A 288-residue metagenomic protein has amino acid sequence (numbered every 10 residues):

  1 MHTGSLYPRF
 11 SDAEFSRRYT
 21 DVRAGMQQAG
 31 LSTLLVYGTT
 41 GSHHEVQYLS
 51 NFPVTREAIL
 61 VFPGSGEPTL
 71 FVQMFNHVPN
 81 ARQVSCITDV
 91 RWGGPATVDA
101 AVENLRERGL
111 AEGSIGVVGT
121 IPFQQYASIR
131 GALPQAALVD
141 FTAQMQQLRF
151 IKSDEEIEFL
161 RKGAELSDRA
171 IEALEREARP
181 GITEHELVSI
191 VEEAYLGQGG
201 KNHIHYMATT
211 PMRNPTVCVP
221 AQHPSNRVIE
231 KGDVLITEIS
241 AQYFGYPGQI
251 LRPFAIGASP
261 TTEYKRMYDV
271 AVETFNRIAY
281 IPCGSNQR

Functional and structural regions predicted by a protein language model:
M1-R288: Active-site neighborhoods and metal-handling regions in enzymes and metal-associated proteins
